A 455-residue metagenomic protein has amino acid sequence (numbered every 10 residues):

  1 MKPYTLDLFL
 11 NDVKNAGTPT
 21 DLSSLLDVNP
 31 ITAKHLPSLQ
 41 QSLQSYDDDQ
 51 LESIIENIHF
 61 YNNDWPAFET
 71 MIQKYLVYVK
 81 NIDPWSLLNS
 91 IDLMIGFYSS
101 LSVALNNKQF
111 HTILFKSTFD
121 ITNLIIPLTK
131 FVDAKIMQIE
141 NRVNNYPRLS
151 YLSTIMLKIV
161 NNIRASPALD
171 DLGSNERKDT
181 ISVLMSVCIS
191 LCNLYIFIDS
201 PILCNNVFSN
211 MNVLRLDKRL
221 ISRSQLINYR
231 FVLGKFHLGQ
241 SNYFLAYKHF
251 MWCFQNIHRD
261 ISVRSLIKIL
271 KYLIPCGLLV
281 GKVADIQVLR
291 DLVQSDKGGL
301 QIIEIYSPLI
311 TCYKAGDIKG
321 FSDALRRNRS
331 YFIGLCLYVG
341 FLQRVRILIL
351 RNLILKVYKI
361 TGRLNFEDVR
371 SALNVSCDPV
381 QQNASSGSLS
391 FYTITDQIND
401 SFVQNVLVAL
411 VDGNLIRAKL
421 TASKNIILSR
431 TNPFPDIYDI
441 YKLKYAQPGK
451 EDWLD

Functional and structural regions predicted by a protein language model:
M1-L114, M137, S153-N161, A165-S174 (+4 more regions): Charged, E/D/K/R/S-rich low-complexity terminal regions of large eukaryotic assembly subunits
F110-I113, S117-D120, R148-Y151, E176-D179 (+3 more regions): Structural signature of alpha-solenoid helical repeat junctions
S117-T118, T122-I125, C188, Q225 (+3 more regions): TPR repeat positional signature
T122, I126, C192, I227 (+4 more regions): Conserved small-residue packing positions in alpha-helical repeats and bundles
D133, R164, L216-K218, H258-R259: Helix-capping and short linker residues that terminate individual alpha-solenoid repeat units
